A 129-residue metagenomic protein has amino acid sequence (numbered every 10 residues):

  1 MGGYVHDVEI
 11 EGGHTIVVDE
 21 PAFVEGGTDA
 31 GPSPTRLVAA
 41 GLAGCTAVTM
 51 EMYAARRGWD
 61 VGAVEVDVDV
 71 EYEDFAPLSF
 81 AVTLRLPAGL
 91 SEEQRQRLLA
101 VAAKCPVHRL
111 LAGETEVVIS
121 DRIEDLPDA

Functional and structural regions predicted by a protein language model:
M1-A40, M50-A129: Extended beta-strand/beta-hairpin segments
C45-T46: Alpha-helical metal-binding/catalytic segments enriched in His/Glu/Asp
